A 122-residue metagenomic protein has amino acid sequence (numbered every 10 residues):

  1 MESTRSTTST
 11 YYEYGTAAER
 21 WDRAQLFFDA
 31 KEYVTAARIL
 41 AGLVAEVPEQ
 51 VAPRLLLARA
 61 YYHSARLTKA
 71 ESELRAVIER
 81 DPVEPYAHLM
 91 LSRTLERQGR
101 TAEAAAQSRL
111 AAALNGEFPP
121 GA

Functional and structural regions predicted by a protein language model:
Y11, G42-A45, R75-E79, A112-A113: Conserved structural position within tetratricopeptide repeats
Y14-E46: Alpha-helical segment of the N-proximal tetratricopeptide repeat
